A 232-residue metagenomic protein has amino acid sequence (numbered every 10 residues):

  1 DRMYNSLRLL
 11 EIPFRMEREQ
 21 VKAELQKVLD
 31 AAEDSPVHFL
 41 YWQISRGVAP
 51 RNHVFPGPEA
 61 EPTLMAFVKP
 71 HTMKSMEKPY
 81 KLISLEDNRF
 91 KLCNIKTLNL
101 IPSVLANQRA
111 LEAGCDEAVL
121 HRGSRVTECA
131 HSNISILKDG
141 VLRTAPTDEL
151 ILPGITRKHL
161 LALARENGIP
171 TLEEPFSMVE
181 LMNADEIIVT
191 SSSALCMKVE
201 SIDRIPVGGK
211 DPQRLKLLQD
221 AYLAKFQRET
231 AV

Functional and structural regions predicted by a protein language model:
D1-E117, G123, A162-V232: Conserved alpha/beta cores of soluble small-molecule-handling proteins
I95-K96, L100, L142-P153, R204: Short, surface-exposed loop/turn motifs that are enriched in glycine and acidic residues and include a nearby proline
H121, R125-T147, P153: Glycine- and Gly-Pro-enriched alpha-helical subdomains that act as flexible, kink-prone "lid/hinge" or packing modules
I136, I151-L152, E166, K216: Generic secondary-structure boundary signal with a strong preference for alpha-helix termini
G154-H159: Feature captures the catalytic cores and cofactor-binding loops of soluble hydro-lyases/lyases that act on carboxylate
